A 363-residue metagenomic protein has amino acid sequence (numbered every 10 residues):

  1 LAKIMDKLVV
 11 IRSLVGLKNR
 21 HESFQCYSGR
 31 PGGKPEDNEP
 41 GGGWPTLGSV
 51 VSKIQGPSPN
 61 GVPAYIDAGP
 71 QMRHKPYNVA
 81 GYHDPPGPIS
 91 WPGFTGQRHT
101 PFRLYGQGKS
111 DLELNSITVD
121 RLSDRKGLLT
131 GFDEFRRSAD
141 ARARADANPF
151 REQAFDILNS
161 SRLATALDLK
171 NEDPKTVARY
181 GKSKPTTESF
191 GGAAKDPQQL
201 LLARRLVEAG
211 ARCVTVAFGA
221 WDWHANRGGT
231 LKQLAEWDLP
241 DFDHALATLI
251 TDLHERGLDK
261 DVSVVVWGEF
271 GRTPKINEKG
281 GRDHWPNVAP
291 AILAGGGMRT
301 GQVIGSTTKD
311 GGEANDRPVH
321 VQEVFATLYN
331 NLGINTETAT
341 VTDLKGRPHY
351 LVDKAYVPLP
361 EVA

Functional and structural regions predicted by a protein language model:
L1-A363: Ligand-binding pockets and gating/stacking loops
